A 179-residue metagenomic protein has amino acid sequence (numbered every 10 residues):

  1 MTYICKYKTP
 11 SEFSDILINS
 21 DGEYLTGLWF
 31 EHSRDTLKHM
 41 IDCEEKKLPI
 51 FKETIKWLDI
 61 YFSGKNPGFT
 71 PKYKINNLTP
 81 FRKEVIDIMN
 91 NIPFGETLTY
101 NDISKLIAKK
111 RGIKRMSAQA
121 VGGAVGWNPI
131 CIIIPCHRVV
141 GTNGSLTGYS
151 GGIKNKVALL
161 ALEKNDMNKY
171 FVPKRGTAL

Functional and structural regions predicted by a protein language model:
M1-G112, M116, L162, D166-L179: Basic nucleic-acid-binding alpha-helical/helix-turn surface characteristic of O6-alkylguanine DNA
M116-A158: Short glycine/serine-rich loop segments
